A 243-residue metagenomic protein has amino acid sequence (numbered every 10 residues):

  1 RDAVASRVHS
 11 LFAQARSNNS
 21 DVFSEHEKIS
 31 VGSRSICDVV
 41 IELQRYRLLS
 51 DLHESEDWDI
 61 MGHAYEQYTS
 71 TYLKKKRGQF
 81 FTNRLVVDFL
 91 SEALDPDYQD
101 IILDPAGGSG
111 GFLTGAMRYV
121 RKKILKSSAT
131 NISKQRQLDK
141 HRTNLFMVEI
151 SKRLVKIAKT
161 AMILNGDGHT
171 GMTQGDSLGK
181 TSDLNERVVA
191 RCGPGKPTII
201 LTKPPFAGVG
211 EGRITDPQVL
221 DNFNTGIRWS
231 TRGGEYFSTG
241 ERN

Functional and structural regions predicted by a protein language model:
R1-S70: Long recognition/docking surfaces used for binding and targeting
S35, T143-L145, R232-G234: Short beta-alpha connecting loops at secondary-structure transitions that line or flank enzyme active sites
L52-E56, L125, P205-D216: Proline-centered turn/helix-capping motifs that create local helix->coil transitions or kinks
E54, M147-S151, I199-T202, F237-G240: Hydrophobic alpha-helical scaffolding
S55-F81, L85-D88, E92-D95: S-adenosyl-L-methionine
Y68, V120, P204: Short, small-residue-rich loop/turn micro-motifs
Q79-G195, I199, A207-E211: Conserved S-adenosyl-L-methionine
A207-N243: Mobile active-site "lid"/loop adjacent to the S-adenosyl-L-methionine
